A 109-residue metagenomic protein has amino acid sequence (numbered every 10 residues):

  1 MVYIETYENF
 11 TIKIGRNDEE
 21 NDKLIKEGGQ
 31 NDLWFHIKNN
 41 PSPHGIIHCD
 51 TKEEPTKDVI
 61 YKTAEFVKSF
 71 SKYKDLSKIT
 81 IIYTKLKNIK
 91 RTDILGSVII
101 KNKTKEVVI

Functional and structural regions predicted by a protein language model:
M1-I109: Duplex nucleic acid-engaging cores and interfaces of nucleic-acid transaction enzymes
